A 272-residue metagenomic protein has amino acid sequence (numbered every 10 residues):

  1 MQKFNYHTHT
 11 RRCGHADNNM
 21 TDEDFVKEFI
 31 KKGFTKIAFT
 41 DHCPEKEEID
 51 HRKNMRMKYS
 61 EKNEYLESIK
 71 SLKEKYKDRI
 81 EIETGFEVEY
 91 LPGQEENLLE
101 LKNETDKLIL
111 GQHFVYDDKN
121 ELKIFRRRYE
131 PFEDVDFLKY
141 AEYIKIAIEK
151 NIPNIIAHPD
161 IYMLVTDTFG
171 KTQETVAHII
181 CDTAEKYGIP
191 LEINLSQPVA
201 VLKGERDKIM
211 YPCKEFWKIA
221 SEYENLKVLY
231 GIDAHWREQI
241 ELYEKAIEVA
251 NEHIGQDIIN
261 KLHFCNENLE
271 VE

Functional and structural regions predicted by a protein language model:
M1-P92, E100-K102, V165-C181, G188 (+5 more regions): An N-terminally biased module of ancient metal coordination in phosphate/nucleic-acid-related enzymes
F39, E192-N194, K227-D233, N260-K261: Conserved active-site loop/cleft motifs that coordinate metal ions or position small ligands
H42, P159, L226-E241: Short acidic/histidine-rich active-site segments
K46-I49, D117-E121: Short acidic/His/Gly/Ser-rich catalytic and metal-binding motifs that mark active-site loops of diverse hydrolases
H51-M55, R206-K214, Y243-I247: Short low-complexity, flexible loop/linker segments enriched in glycine and/or proline with clustered acidic
D78-E81, E104, I152, E224-L226 (+1 more regions): A short helix-to-beta-strand connector/capping loop
E104, I109-V115, E121-Y223, A234: Domain-core and long-helix interface of multi-subunit machines
L226-K227, E241-E272: Mid-to-C-terminal alpha-helical segments outside catalytic/metal-binding sites
